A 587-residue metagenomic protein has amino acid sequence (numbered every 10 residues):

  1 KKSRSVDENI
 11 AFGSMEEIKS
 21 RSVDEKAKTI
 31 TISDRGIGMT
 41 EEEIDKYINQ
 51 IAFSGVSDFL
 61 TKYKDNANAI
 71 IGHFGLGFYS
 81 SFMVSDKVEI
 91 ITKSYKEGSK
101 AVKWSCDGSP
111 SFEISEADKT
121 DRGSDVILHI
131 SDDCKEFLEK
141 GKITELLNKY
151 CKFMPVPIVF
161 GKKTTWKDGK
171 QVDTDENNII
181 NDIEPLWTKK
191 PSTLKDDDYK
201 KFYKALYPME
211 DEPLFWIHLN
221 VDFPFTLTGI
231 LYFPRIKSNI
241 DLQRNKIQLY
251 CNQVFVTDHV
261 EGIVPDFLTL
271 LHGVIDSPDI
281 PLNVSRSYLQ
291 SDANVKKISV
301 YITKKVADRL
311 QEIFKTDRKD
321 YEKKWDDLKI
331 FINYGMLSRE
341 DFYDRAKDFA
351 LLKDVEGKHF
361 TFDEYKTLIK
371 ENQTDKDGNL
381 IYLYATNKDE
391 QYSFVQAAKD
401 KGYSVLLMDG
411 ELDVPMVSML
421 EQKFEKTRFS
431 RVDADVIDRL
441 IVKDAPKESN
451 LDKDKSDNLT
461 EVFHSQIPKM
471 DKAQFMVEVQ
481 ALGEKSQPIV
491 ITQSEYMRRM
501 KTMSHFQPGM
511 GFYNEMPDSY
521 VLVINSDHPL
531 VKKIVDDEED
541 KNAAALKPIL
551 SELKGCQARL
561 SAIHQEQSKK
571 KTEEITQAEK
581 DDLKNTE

Functional and structural regions predicted by a protein language model:
K1-L138, E145, K152, T165 (+2 more regions): GHKL (Bergerat-fold) ATPase N-terminal catalytic module, capturing the glycine-rich phosphate-binding loop and acidic
I70, V88-S111, S131-K135, G141-E587: GHKL/Bergerat-fold ATPase module in large chromosome/replication-associated machines
